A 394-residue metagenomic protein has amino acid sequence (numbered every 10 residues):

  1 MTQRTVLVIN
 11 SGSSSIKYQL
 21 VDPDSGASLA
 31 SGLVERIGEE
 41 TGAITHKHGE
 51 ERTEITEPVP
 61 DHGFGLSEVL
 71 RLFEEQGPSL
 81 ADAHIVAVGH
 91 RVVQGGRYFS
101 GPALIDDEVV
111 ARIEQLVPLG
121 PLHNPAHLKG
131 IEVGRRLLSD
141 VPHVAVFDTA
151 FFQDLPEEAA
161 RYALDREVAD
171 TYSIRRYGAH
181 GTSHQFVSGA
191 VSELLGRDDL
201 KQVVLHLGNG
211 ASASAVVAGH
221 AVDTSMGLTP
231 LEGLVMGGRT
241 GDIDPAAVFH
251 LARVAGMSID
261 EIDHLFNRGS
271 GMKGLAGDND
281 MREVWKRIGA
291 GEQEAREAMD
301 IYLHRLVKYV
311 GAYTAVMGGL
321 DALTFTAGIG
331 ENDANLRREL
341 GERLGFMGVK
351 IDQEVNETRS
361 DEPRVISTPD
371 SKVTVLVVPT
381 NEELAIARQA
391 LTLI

Functional and structural regions predicted by a protein language model:
V6, S15-P60, G227: Short glycine-rich, Thr/Ser-proximal phosphate-binding strand/loop in the N-terminal lobe of ATP-dependent enzymes
S11-G12, H90-Q94, L207-N209, L320-N332: Glycine-rich beta-strand-to-loop/alpha-helix junction loops that act as flexible
L72-V86, V191-G196, V310-D321: Phosphate/pyrophosphate-binding loops at sites that engage ATP/ADP/AMP, CoA/4′-phosphopantetheine, polyphosphate
F73-H123, V144, A150-R161: Short beta-strand-loop/turn "lid" adjacent to the catalytic site in phosphate-handling enzymes
H90, P121-N124, P142-F147, Q153 (+4 more regions): General beta-strand structural signal in soluble alpha/beta enzymes
D154-V254: Glycine-rich phosphate-binding loop of actin/hexokinase-like ATP-binding domains
A255-A298: A mobile "lid/hinge" subdomain adjacent to the ATP/sugar-phosphate binding pocket shared across diverse ATP-dependent
R296, D300-V316, G330-I394: Internal helix-turn-beta structural module
